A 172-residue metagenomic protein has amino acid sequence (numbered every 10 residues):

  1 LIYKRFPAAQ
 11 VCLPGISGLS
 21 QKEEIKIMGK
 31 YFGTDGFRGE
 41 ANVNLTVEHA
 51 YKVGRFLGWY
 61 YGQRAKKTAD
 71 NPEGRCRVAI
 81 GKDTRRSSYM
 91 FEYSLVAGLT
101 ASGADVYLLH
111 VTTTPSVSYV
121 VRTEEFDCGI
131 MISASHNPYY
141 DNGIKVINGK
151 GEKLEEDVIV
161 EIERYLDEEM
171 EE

Functional and structural regions predicted by a protein language model:
Y3-F6: Aromatic (phenylalanine/tyrosine) cluster motif
A8-A9, A69: Ala/Thr-enriched low-complexity intrinsically disordered regions
G15-I27: Short, Lys/Arg-enriched N-terminal segments with co-localized hydrophobic residues within the first ~10-30 amino acids
I27-E172: Gly/Ser-rich phosphate-binding catalytic loop and adjacent alpha/beta segment that cradle a phosphoryl group at enzyme
